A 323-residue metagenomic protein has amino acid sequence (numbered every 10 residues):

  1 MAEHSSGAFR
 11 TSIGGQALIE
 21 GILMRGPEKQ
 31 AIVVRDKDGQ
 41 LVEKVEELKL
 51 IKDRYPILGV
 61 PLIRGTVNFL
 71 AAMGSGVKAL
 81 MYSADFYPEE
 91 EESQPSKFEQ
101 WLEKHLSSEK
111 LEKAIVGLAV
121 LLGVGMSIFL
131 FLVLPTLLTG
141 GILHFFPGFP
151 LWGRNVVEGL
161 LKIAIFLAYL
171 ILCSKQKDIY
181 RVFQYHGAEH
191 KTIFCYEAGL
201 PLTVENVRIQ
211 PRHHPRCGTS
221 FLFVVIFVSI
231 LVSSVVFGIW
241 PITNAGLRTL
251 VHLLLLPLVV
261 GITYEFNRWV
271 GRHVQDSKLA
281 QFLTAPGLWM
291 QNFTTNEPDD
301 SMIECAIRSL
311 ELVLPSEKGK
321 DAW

Functional and structural regions predicted by a protein language model:
M1-P95: Divalent-cation
A2-L18, I22-M24, F145, W152-F221 (+2 more regions): Polar-ligand-bearing catalytic/cofactor-coordination segments of membrane-embedded or membrane-tethered inner-membrane
H4-S12, A17-L18, K52-G59, E99-V116 (+1 more regions): Cytosolic juxtamembrane amphipathic/interface segments immediately preceding and feeding into a transmembrane helix
I57-Y82, E158-F183, L256-R272: Hydrophobic alpha-helical membrane-embedded segments
Y82-F86, G123-P147, V225-L253, V260 (+1 more regions): Juxtamembrane "helix exit" motif at the C-terminal ends of alpha-helical transmembrane segments in multi-pass membrane
E90-F146, P150, R154-K175: Hydrophobic alpha-helical segments characteristic of transmembrane helices in integral membrane transporters
W101-K110, T139-V157, F237-L250, W269-Q281 (+1 more regions): Membrane interface segments of multi-pass transport proteins and intramembrane proteases
L111-F129, Q210-V235: Transmembrane alpha-helical segments and their cytosolic interface motifs in multi-pass membrane proteins
